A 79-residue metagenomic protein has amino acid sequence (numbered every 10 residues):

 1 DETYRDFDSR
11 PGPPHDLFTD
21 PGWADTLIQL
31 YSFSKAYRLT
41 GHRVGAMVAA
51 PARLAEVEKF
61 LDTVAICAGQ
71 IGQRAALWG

Functional and structural regions predicted by a protein language model:
D1-F18: Conserved PLP phosphate-binding loop immediately N-terminal to the Schiff-base lysine helix in PLP-dependent enzymes
D20-W23: Short, conserved loop/helix-junction motifs that constitute active-site signature segments in enzyme catalytic cores
T26-G79: PLP-dependent aminotransferase class I/II
